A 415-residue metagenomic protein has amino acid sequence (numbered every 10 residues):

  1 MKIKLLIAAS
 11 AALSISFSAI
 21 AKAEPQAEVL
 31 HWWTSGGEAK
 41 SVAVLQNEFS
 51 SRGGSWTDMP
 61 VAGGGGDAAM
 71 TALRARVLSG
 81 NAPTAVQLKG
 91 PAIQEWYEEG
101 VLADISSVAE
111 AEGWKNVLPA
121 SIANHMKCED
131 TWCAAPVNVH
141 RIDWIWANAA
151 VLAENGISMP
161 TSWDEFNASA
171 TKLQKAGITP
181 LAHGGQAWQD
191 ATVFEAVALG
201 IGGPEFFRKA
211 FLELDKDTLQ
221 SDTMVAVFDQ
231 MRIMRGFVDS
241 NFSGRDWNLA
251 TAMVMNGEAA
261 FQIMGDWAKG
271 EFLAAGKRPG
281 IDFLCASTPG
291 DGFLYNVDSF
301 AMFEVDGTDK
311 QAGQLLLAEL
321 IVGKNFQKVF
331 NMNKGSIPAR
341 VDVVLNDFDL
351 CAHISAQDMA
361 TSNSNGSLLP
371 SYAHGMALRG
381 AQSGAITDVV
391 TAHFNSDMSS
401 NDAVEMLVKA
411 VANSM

Functional and structural regions predicted by a protein language model:
L5-S10, A21-V101, A111-E112, M159 (+3 more regions): Conserved N-terminal structural module of periplasmic/extracytoplasmic solute-binding proteins
P25, N47, R52, S79 (+5 more regions): Extracytoplasmic/periplasmic substrate-recognition and gating elements
A75-R76, A82-T84, W114-A150, T179-P180 (+2 more regions): A structural signal for short loop-to-beta-strand junctions that line the ligand-binding cleft of periplasmic/secreted
G90-D143, N167, V193-E195: Hinge/lid segment of periplasmic solute-binding proteins
L102, S107, W267-G270, F300-G380: Mature extracytoplasmic/periplasmic domains
W132-V137, D143, N167-K216: Extracytoplasmic/periplasmic solute-binding protein
P136, V343, A356-M415: C-terminal capping/gating helix-and-loop segments adjacent to ligand/active sites or protein-protein/ligand interfaces
A170-L173, L212-S243: Glycine-centered hinge/linker elements that transmit conformational signals in sensory and ligand-binding systems
